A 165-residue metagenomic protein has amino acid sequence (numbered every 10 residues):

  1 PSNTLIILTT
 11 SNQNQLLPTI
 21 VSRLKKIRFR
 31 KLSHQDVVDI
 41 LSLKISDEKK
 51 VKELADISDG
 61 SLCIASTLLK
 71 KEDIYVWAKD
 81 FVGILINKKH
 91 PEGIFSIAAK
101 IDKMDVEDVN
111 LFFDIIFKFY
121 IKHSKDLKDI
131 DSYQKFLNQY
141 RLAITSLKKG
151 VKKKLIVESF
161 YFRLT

Functional and structural regions predicted by a protein language model:
S2-L5, S11-I115, F119-T165: Charged, glycine-rich active-site and insertion segments that engage polyanionic ligands
